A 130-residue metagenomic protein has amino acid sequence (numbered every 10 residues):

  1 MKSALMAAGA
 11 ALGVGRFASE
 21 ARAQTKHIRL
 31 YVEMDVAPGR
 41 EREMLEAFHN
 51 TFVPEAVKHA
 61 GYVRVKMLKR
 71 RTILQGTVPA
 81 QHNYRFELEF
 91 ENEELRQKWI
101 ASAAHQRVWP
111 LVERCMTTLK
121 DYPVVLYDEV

Functional and structural regions predicted by a protein language model:
K2-G9, G13, T51, E55-R64 (+2 more regions): An amphipathic, aromatic/His-enriched active-site/gating alpha helix that lines ligand/cofactor pockets
L12-Y31, R42-E43: C-terminal segment of N-terminal export signals and the immediately downstream linker at the start of the mature
H27-D35, R85-F86: Active-site-flanking beta-strand signature of metal-NTP-handling nucleotidyl enzymes and homologous cyclase-like
V36-R42: Short, surface-exposed ligand-recognition loops at beta-strand->loop->(often short) alpha-helix junctions that present
T72-P79: Acidic pyrophosphate-coordinating catalytic loop
